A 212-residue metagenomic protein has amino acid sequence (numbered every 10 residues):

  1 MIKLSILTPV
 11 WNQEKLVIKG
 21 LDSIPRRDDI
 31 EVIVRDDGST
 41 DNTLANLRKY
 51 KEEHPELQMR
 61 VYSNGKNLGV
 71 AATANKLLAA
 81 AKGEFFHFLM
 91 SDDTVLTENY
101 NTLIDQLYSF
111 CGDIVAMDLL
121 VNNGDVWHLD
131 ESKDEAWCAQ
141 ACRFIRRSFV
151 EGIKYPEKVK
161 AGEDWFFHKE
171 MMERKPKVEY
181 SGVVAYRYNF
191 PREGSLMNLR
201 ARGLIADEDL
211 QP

Functional and structural regions predicted by a protein language model:
Q13-R26: Short, well-formed alpha-helical segments that are part of the catalytic scaffolds of diverse glycosyltransferases
L16-I18, D41-Y50: Acidic helix N-cap motif at the loop->helix transition within catalytic regions of sugar-transfer enzymes
D36-A45, K66, M90: A conserved acidic beta->alpha catalytic loop
N64-A81: Glycine-rich, basic loop-to-helix element that forms the pyrophosphate-binding segment of sugar-nucleotide handling
F86: Short aromatic/hydrophobic "clamp" motif used to bind/position activated sugar donors
T94, E98-H128: Conserved donor NDP-sugar-binding/catalytic core segment of glycosyltransferases
D118, V178-A185: Catalytic beta-strand/loop signature of glycosyltransferases that borders the donor
K160-F167: Acidic donor-binding loop at a coil-to-helix junction in glycosyltransferase catalytic cores that engages
